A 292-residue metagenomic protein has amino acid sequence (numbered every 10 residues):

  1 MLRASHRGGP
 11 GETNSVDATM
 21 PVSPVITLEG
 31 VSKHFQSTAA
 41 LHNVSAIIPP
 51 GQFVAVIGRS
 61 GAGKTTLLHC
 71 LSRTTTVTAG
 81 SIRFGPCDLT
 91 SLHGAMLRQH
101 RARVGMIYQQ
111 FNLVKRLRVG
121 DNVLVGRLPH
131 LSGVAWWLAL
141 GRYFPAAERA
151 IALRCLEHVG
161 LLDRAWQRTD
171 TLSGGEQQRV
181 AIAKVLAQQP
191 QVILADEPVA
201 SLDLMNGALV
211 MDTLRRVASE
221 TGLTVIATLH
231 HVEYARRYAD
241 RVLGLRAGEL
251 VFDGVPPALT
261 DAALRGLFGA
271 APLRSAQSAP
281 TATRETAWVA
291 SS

Functional and structural regions predicted by a protein language model:
S72: Helix-to-loop junction immediately C-terminal to a conserved catalytic motif
D88, L131-R164: Conserved ABC ATPase "signature" region
L89-G105, G141-A146, L259: ABC ATPase NBD coupling module
R168-L172, E176: Conserved ABC ATPase signature
Q189: Conserved catalytic motifs of ABC-family nucleotide-binding domains
I193-D196: Catalytic Walker B motif of ABC-type/P-loop ATPase nucleotide-binding domains
L204-N206: Helix N-cap at the start of a conserved alpha-helix in ABC-type nucleotide-binding domains
